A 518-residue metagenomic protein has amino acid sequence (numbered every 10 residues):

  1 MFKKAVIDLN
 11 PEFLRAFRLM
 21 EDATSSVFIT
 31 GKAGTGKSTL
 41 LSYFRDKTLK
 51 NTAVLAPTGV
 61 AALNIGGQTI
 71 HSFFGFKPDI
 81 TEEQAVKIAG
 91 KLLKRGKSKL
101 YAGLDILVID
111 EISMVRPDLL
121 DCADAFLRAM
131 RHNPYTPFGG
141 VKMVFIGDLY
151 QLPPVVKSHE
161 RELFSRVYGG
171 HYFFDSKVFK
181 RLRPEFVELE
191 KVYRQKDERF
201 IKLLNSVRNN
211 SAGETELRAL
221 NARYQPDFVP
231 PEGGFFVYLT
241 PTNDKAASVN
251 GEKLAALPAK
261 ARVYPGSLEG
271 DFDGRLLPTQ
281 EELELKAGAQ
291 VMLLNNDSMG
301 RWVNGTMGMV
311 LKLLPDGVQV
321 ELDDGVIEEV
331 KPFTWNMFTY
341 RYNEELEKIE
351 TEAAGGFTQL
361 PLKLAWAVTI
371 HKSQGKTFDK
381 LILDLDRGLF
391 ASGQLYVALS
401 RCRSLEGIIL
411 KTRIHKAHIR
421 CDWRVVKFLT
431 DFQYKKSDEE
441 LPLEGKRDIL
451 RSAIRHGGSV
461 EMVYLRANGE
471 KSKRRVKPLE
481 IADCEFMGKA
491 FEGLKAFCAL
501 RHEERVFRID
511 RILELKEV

Functional and structural regions predicted by a protein language model:
M1-G445: Conserved ATP-binding/catalytic motifs of P-loop helicase motor domains
L443-V518: Core beta-strand-centered patch of the WYL/Sm-like small regulatory domain
